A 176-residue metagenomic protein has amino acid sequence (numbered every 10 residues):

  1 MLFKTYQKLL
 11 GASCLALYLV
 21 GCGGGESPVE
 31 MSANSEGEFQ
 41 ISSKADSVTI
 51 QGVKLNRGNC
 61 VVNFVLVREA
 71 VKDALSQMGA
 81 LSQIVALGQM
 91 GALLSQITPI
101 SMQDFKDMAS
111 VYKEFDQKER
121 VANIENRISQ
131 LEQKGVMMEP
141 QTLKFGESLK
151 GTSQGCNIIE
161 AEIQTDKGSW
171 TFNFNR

Functional and structural regions predicted by a protein language model:
L2-L10: Bacterial N-terminal signal peptides that target proteins for export
Y18-G21: C-terminal motif of bacterial Sec signal peptides marking the signal peptidase cleavage site
G23-G25: Bacterial signal peptide processing site
N34, M138-S148, T152-Q154: Solvent-exposed, conformationally flexible loop/turn segments
S35-S47, R57: Asparagine-centered strand-capping/turn motif at beta-strand->loop junctions
Q51-V61: Short acidic, flexible loop segments centered on an aromatic residue
N63-E139: Mixed-charge, low-complexity intrinsically disordered segments
T152-R176: Terminal connector regions
